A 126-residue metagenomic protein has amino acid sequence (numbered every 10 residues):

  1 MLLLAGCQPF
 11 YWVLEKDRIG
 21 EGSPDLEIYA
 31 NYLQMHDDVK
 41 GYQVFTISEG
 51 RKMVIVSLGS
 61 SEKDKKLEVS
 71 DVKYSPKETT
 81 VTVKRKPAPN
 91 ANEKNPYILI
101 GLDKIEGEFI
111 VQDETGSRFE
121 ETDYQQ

Functional and structural regions predicted by a protein language model:
L2-G6: C-terminal motif of bacterial Sec signal peptides marking the signal peptidase cleavage site
Q8-F10: Bacterial signal peptide processing site
R18-I19: Structured alpha/beta or helical-core interaction and ligand-binding surfaces enriched in interleaved
G22-S23: N-terminal leader/propeptide segments of preproteins
E27-A91: Mature extracytoplasmic domains of secretory-pathway proteins
N90-P96, F119-Q126: A short, polar/proline- and glycine-enriched secondary-structure boundary/capping micro-motif
A91-E108: Short, non-transmembrane amphipathic alpha-helical segments
K104-Q125: A short amphipathic beta-strand at an alpha->beta junction
